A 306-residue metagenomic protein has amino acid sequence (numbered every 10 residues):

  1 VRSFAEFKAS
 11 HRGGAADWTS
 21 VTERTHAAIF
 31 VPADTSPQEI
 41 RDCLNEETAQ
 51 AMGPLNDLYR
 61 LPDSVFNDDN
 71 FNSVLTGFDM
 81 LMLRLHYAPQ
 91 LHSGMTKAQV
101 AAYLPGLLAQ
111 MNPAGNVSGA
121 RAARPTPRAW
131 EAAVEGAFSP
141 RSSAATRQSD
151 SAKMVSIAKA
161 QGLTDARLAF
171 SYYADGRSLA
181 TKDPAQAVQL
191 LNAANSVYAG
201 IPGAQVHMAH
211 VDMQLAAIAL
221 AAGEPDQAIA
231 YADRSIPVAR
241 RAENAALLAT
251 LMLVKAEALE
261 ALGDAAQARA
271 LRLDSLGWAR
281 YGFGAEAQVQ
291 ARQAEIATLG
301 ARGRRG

Functional and structural regions predicted by a protein language model:
F4-E39, L58-F170, V254-A258, G282-R302: Metalloprotease/metallohydrolase-associated module, dominated by Zn2+-dependent proteases
I29, R41-N56: Active-site recognition of the HExxH zinc-binding catalytic motif
S139-V155, A180-A193, E224-R234, L271: Helix-turn-helix repeat elements of alpha-solenoid scaffolds
L163, P202-G203, E243, F283: Structural signature of alpha-solenoid helical repeat scaffolds
T181-K182, L215, A222, L262: Structural motif corresponding to the intra-repeat A-B loop/turn of tetratricopeptide repeats
N195-S196, A230-P237, E260-F283: TPR/TPR-like (Sel1-like) alpha-helical repeat modules
